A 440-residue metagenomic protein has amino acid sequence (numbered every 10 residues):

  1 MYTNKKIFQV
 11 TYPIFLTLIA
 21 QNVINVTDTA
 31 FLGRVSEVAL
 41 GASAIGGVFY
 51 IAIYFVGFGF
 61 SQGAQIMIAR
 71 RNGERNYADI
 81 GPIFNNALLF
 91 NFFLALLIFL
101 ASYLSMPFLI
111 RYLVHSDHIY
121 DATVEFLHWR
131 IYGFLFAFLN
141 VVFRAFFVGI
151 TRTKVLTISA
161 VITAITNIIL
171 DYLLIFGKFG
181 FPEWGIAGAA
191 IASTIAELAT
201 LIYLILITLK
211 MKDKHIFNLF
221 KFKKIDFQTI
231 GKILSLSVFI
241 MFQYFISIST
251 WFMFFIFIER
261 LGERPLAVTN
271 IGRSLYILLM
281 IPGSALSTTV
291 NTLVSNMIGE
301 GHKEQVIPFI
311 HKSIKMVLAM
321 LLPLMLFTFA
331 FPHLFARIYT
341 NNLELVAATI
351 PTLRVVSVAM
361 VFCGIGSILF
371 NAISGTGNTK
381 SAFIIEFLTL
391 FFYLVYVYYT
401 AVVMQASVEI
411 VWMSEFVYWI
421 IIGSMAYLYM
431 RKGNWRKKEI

Functional and structural regions predicted by a protein language model:
M1-T11, I68-L135, F181-S237, V294-A359 (+1 more regions): Short alpha-helical transmembrane segments in multi-pass integral membrane proteins
Y2-A30, R34-V35, I51-G63, M67 (+5 more regions): N-terminal transmembrane alpha-helices
Q9-N25, W129, T163, A196-T200 (+4 more regions): Transmembrane helical elements of multi-pass membrane transporters/channels
I14, L18, A30, G47 (+16 more regions): Transmembrane alpha-helix boundary and packing residues in multipass membrane permease domains and related
I19, V23-G41, I110-D117, L173-W184 (+4 more regions): Helix-terminus/linker motif at the lipid-water interface of multi-pass membrane proteins
L40-Y103, A137-T151, V155-L156, V268-P332 (+1 more regions): Small-residue-rich hydrophobic transmembrane alpha-helices
A52-F55, N167-Y172, L201-I205, L278-I281 (+3 more regions): Hydrophobic transmembrane alpha-helices of multi-pass small-molecule transporters
S61, Q65, R130-V148, L156-A164 (+5 more regions): Short runs within selected transmembrane alpha-helices of multi-pass transporters and secretion channels
